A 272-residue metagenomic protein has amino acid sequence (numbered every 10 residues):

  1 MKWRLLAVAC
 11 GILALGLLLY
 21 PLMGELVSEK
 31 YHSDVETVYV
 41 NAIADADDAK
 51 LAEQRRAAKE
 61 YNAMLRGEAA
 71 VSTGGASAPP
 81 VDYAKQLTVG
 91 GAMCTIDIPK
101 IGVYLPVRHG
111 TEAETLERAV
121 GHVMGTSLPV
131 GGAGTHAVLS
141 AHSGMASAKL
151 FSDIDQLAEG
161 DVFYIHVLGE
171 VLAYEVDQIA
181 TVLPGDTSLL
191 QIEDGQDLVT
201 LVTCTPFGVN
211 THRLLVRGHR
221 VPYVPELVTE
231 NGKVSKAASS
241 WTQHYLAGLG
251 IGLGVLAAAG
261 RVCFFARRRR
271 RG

Functional and structural regions predicted by a protein language model:
M1, K233-G272: C-terminal single-pass membrane-anchor helix
R4-T242: Solvent-exposed, non-transmembrane regions of membrane-associated and secreted proteins
